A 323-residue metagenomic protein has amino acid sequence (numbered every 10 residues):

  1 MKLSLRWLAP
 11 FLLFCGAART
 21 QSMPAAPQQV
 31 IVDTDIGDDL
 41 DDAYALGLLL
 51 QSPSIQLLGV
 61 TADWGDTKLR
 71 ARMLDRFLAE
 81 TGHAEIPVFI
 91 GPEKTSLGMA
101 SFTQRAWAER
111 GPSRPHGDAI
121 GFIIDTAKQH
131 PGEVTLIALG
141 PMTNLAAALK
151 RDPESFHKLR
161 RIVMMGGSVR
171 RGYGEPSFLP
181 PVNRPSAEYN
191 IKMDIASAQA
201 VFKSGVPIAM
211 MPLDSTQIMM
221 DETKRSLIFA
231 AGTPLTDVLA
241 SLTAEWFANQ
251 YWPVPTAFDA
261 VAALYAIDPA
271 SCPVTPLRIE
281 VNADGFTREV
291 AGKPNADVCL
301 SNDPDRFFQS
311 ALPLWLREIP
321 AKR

Functional and structural regions predicted by a protein language model:
M1-L3: N-terminal secretory signal peptides that target proteins for export/translocation
R6-G16: Bacterial N-terminal signal peptides
F14-A26: Bacterial Sec-dependent signal peptides at the C-terminal "C-region" and cleavage site
M23-T34, L40-R72, G111-M210, T216: Active-site histidine-anchored catalytic micro-motif
P24-Q28, Y44-S52, Q56, Y189-K192 (+1 more regions): Conformational coupling and interaction surfaces
A26-P27, V32, K68-Q129, P294-R306 (+1 more regions): Metal-dependent C-N hydrolase catalytic cores
R70, M99-S101, Y173-P176, D221-T223: Short, well-ordered secondary-structure micro-motifs
S101-E109, P176-L179, R225-L227: Short, surface-exposed amphipathic charged segments that create phosphate/polyanion-binding patches used for binding
